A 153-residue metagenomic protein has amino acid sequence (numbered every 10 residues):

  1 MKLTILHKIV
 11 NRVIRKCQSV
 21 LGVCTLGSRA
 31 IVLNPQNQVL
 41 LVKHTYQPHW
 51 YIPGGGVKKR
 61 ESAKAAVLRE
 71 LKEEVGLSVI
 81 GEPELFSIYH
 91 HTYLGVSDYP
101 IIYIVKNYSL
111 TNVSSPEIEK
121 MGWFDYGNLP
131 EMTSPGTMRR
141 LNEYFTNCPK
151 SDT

Functional and structural regions predicted by a protein language model:
M1-R29: Acidic, metal-coordinating catalytic segment for phosphate/diphosphate chemistry, firing primarily on the Nudix
L26-S28, N37, Y99-I101, E119: Change "...and in nucleic-acid phosphodiester-cleaving endonucleases..." to "...and in nucleic-acid processing enzymes
I31, L41, I102-I104, W123: Conserved hydrophobic/aromatic beta-strand scaffold that supports enzyme active sites
N34, Q38-E74: Conserved Nudix-box catalytic region and its N-terminal flanking loop in Nudix hydrolases and closely related
S78-S87: A short coil-to-beta-strand element that immediately follows conserved catalytic motifs
Y89-N112, C148: Active-site-adjacent beta-strand/loop module that shapes the phosphate/pyrophosphate-binding cleft
I104, V113-F145: NUDIX/MutT-family hydrolases
